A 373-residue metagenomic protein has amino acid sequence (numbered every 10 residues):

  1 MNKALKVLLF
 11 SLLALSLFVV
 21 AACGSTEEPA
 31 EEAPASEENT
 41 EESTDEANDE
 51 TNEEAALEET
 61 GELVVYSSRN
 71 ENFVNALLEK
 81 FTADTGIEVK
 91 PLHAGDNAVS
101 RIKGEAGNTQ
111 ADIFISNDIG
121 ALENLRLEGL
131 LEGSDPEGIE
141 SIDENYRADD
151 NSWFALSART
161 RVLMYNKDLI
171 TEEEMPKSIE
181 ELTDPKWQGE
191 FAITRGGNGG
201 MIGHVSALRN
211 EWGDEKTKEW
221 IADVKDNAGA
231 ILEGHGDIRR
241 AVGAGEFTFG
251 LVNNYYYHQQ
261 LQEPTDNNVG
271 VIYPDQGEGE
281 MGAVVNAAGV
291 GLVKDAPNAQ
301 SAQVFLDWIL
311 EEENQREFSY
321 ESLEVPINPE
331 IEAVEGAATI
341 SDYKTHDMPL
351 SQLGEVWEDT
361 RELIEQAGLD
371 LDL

Functional and structural regions predicted by a protein language model:
V19-A22: C-terminal motif of bacterial Sec signal peptides marking the signal peptidase cleavage site
E28, E32-A33, D45-V64, E79-T85 (+1 more regions): Immediate post-signal peptide segment of exported/extracytoplasmic ligand-binding proteins
A55-N124: Early extracytoplasmic/lumenal segment of secretory-pathway proteins
T109-N117, E132-L163, E180, E190-I193: A structural signal for short loop-to-beta-strand junctions that line the ligand-binding cleft of periplasmic/secreted
S141-E144, R159, I221-K225, I231-L232 (+1 more regions): Periplasmic-binding protein-like
M164-L169, V285-N298, E317-F318: A bilobed periplasmic-binding-protein/Venus flytrap-type ligand-binding module shared by bacterial periplasmic
G189-G196, W308-I331: Periplasmic-binding protein-like
A207-P274: Ligand-binding pocket segment of bilobal, Venus flytrap-like solute-binding proteins
